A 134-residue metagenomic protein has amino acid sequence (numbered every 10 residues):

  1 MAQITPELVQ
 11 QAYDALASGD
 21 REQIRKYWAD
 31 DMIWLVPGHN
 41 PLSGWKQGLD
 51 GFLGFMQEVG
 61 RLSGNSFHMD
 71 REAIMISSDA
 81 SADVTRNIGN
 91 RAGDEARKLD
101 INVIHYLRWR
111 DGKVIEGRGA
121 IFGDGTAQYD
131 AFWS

Functional and structural regions predicted by a protein language model:
M1-D30, F132-S134: Short, low-complexity N-terminal intrinsically disordered segments enriched in polar/charged residues
V9, Y13-L16, W28, M56 (+3 more regions): Hydrophobic alpha-helical core bundles mediating ligand binding, dimerization, or RNAP-core interactions
V9-A12, Q23-R25, M32, G48 (+4 more regions): Hydrophobic pocket/interface hotspot
Q23-D79, G125: A solvent-exposed, acidic/Ser-Thr-rich amphipathic alpha-helical stretch
G64-N65, G89-L99: Short, cysteine-centered beta-strand-loop-beta hairpins and adjacent loop/turn segments enriched in charged/polar
M69-M75, I88, N102-R108, G119: Hydrophobic/aromatic beta-strand elements that line small-molecule binding cavities or substrate pockets in beta-rich
S77-N87: A short hydrophobic beta-strand element
E116-S134: Low-complexity, intrinsically disordered terminal/linker segments enriched in charged and Gly/Pro repeats
